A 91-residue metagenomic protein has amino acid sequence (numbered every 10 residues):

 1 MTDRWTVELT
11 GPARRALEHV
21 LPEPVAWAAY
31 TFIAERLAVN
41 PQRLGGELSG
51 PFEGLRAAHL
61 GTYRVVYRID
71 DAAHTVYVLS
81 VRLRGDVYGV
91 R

Functional and structural regions predicted by a protein language model:
M1-T6, E18, A26-W27, L60 (+1 more regions): Enriched for short, Lys/Arg-rich terminal
E8-T10: PIN/NYN-family metal-dependent endoribonuclease catalytic core
P12, E53, L83: Residues that form or immediately flank small-molecule/cofactor binding pockets and catalytic motifs
P12-P24: Surface-exposed, Lys/Arg-rich phosphate-binding patches that contact polyanionic backbones
A28-A34: Short amphipathic alpha-helical segments
A34-H59: A short, surface-exposed loop/turn module that caps and links secondary-structure elements
